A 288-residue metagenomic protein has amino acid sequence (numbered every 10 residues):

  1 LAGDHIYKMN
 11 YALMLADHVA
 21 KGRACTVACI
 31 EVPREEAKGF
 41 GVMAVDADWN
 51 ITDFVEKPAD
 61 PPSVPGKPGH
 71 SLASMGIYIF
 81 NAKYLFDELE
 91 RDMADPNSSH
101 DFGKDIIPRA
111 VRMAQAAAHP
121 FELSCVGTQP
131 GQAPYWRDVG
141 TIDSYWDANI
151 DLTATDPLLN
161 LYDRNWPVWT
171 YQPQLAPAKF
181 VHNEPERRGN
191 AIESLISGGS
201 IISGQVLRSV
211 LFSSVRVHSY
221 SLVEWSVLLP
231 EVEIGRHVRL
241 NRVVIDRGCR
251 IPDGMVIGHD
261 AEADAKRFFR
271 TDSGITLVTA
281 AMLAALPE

Functional and structural regions predicted by a protein language model:
L1-G3: Active-site acidic Asp-centered loop
H5, Y78, I142: Gly/Ser/Thr-rich beta-alpha loop segments that engage phosphate groups in nucleotides
H5-Y7, N97: Active-site glycine- and acidic-residue-rich loops that bind and position anionic ligands or nucleotide-like cofactors
K8-K83: Conserved core of the sugar-phosphate nucleotidyltransferase
K83-D87, R91-E288: Left-handed beta-helix
